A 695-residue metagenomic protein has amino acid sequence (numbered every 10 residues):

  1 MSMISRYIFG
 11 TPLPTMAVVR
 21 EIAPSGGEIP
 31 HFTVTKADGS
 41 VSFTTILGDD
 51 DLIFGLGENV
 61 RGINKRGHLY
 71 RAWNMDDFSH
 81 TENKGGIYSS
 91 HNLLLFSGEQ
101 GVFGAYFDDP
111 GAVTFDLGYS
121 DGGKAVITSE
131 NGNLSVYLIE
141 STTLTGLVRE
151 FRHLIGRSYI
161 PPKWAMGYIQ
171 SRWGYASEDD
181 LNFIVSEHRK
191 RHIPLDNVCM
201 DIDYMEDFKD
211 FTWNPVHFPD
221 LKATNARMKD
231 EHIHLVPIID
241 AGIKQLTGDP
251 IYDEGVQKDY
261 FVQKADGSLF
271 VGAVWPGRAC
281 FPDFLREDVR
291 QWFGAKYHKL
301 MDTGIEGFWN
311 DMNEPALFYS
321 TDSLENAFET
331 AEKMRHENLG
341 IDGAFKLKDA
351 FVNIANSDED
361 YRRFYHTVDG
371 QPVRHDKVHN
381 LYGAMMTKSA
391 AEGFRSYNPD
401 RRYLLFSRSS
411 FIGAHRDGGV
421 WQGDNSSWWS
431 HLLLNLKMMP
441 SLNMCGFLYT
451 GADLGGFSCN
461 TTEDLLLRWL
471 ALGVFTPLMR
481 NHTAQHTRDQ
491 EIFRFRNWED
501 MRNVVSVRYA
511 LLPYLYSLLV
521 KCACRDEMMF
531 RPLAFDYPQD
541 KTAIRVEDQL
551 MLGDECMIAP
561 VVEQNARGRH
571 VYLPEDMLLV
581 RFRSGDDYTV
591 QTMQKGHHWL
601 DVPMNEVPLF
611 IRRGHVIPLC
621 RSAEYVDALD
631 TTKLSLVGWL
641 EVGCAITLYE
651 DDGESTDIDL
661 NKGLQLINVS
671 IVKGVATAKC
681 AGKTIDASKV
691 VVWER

Functional and structural regions predicted by a protein language model:
M1-P162, R172-W173, E178, V185-K190 (+5 more regions): Catalytic and substrate-binding clefts that recognize carbohydrates or anionic sugar/phosphate headgroups
T45-L47, S97, Y106-D109, L117 (+11 more regions): Glycine-rich, histidine-containing beta strand-loop boundary motifs that form or position
L69-R71, I87-S90, N182, R290 (+4 more regions): Short, hydrophobic/amphipathic alpha-helical packing segments that form internal helix faces or helix-helix interfaces
Y88-N92, Q100-V102, P110, N131-N133 (+10 more regions): Extracellular structured ligand-interaction cores
L95-Q100, K264-D266, P574-E575, R583-S584: Short acidic-glycine loop/turn motifs at beta-strand connectors
R157-S171, S268-F281: N-terminal small/glycine-rich loop or linker at the start of catalytic domains across soluble metabolic enzymes
P194-M501, D536-Y537: Aromatic- and carboxylate-enriched substrate-binding clefts and catalytic-loop regions of carbohydrate-active enzymes
L381, T387-S396, D400-Y403, S410-V420 (+3 more regions): Catalytic core of carbohydrate-active enzymes
